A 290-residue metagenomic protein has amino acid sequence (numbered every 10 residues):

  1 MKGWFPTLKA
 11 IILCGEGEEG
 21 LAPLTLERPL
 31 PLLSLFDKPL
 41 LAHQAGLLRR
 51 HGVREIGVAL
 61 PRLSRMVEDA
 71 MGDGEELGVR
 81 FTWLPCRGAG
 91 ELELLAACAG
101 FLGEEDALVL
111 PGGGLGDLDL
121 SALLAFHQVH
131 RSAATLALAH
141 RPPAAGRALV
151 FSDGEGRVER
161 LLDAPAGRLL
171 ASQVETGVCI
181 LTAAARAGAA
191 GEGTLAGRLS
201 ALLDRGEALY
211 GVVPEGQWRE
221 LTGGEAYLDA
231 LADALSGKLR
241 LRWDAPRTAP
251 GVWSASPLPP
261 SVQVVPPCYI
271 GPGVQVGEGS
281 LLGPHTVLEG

Functional and structural regions predicted by a protein language model:
K2-E68, V79-F81: N-terminal glycine-rich phosphate-binding loop and ensuing alpha1 helix
K2-F5, L26, F101, Q128 (+1 more regions): Short, flexible hinge/linker loops that cap or flank conserved catalytic cores
K9, R54-I56, D106, A133-A134 (+1 more regions): Residues at the starts of beta-strands that form the adenosine-phosphate
L32, V150-S152, G211: A structural signal for short hydrophobic beta-strand segments in well-ordered beta-sheet cores
R62, R87-G90, G216, T222: Short beta->alpha linker loops
V67-E68, D73-G154: Conserved beta-loop-beta/alpha segment of the NTase-like Rossmann-fold superfamily that binds/positions NTPs
A107-L108, L115, S121-Q128, R141-A144 (+1 more regions): Catalytic-core segments of class I nucleotidyltransferases/pyrophosphorylases that form NMP-activated intermediates
R247-G290: Structural signal for interior beta-strand "rungs" in well-ordered beta-sheet cores of soluble enzyme domains
